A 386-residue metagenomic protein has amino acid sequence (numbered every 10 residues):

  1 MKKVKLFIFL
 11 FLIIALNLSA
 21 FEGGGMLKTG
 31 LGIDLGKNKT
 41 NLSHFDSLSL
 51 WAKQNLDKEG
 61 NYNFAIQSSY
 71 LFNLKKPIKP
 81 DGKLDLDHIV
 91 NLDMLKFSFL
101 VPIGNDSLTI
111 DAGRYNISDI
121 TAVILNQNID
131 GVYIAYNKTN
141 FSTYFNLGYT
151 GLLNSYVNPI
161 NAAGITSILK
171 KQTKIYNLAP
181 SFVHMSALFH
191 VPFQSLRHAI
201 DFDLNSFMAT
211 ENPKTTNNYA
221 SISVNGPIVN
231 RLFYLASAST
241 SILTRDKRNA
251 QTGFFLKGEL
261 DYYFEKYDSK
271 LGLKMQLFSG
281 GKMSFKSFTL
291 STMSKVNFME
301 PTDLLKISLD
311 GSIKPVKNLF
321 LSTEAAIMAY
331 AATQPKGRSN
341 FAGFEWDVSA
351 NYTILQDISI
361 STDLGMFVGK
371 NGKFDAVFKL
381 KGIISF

Functional and structural regions predicted by a protein language model:
M1-I8: Bacterial N-terminal signal peptides that target proteins for export
I8-N17: Bacterial N-terminal signal peptides
L16-A112, V132-F145, K214-T244, R248 (+2 more regions): Beta-barrel outer-membrane channel/assembly domains of diderm bacteria
G32-G36, P77-H88, L92, P102-I222 (+2 more regions): Surface-exposed coil loops of outer-membrane beta-barrel proteins
I117-L125, S241-G253: Outer-membrane beta-barrel proteins
A199-D201, F233-L235, Y267-M275: Acidic/polar loop patches that form or flank catalytic/metal-binding clefts of enzymes that bind anionic ligands
A209, S241-L243, Q276-G281, M328-A329: Short, catalytically relevant binding-site loops at active-site mouths
N249-L290, F298: Long, well-ordered mid-to-C-terminal structural blocks that present hydrophobic/aromatic surfaces
